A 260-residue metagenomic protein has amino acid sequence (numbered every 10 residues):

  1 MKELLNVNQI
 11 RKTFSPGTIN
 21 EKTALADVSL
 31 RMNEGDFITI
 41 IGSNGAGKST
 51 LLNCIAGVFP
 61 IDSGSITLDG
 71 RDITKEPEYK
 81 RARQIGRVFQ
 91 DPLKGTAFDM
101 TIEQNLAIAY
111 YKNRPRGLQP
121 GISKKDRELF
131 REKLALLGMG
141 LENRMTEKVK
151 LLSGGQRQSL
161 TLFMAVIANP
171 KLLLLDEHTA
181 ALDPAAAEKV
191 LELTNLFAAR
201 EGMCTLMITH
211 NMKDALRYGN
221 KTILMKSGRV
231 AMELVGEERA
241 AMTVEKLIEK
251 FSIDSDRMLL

Functional and structural regions predicted by a protein language model:
M1-L4, T13-D27, P77: A short, flexible loop at the N-terminus of ABC-type nucleotide-binding domains that lies
T18, D72-G86, K94, R116-Q119 (+2 more regions): ABC ATPase NBD coupling module
I41-S43: The feature captures the beta-strand-to-loop junction immediately N-terminal to the Walker
A56: Helix-to-loop junction immediately C-terminal to a conserved catalytic motif
G64-D72, M232-L234: Conserved ABC transporter NBD signature motif
A165-V166: ABC ATPase C-loop
T209-H210: H-loop/switch region of ABC-family ATPase nucleotide-binding domains
R229-I253: Conserved beta-strand-loop-alpha-helix hinge in the C-terminal portion of ABC ATPase nucleotide-binding domains
